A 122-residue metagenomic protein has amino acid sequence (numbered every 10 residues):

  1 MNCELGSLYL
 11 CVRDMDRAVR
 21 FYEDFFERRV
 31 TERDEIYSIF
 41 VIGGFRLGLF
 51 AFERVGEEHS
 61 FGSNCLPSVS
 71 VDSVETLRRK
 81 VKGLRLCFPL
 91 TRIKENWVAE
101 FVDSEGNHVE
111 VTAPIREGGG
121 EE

Functional and structural regions predicted by a protein language model:
M1-V19, R46, C65-P67, I115-E122: N-terminal beta-strand motif that seeds the catalytic metal site of vicinal oxygen chelate
C3, E35, K94-N96: Loop/turn position at the start of each blade in beta-propeller repeats
E4-R13, V41, E58-K82, W97-N107: Vicinal oxygen chelate
Y9-L47: Core segments of cupin and vicinal oxygen chelate
E32-D34, S63, I93: Residues that act as N-cap/strand-start positions at coil-to-secondary-structure junctions
L47-L49, V111: Generic preference for hydrophobic
R54-G56: Short, surface-exposed beta-strand-loop junctions and turns on beta-sheet-rich folds
R78, K82-E122: Vicinal oxygen chelate
